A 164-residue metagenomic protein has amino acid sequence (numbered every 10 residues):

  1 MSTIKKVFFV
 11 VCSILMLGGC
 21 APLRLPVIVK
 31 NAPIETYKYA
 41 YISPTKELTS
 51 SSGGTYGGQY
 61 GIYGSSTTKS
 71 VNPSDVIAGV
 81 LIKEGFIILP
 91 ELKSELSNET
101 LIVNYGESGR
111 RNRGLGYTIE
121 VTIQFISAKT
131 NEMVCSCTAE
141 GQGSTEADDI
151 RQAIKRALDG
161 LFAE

Functional and structural regions predicted by a protein language model:
M1-C20: Sec-dependent bacterial lipoprotein signal peptides
M1-T3, G109, D159: Short alpha-helix boundary/capping motifs
I4, E47, A128-N131: Short connector loops/turns at beta-strand edges and beta->alpha or beta->beta junctions
F9, M16, N31, N112-G114: Residues embedded in well-ordered secondary-structure elements
L15, E35, S97-N98: Structured loop/turn residues at beta-strand edges in well-structured enzyme cores
G18-E84: A structural "domain/chain start" motif
P26, Y60-V71, D75-D148, Q152: Surface-exposed short loop/turn segments
Q152-E164: Short, solvent-exposed cationic patches
